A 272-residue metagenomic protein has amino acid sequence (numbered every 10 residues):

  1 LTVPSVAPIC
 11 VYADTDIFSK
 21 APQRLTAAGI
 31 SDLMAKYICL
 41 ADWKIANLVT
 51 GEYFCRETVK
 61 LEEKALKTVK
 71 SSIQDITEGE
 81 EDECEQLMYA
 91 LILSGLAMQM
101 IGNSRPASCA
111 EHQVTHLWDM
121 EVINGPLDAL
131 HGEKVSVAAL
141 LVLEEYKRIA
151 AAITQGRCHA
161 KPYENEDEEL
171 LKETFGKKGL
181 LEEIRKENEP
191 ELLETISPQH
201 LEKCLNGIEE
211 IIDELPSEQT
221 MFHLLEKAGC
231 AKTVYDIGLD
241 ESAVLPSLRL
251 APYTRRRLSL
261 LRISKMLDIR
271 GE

Functional and structural regions predicted by a protein language model:
L1-T68: A glycine/threonine-rich phosphate-anchoring loop and its flanking beta-alpha core in nucleotide/phosphate-binding
C10-A13, A139, V234: Short hydrophobic-aromatic micro-motifs
K20-R24, E52-C55, V59-E62, M100 (+6 more regions): Hydrophobic alpha-helical scaffolding
L33, I149-E272: C-terminal charged capping/lid subdomain of soluble metabolic enzymes
I38-A46, M100-R105, G125, E145-G156 (+2 more regions): Short helix-capping/linker segments at secondary-structure and domain boundaries
K44-V49, L66-S71, L91-L96, V114-V122 (+3 more regions): Short acidic (Asp/Glu) and glycine-rich catalytic loops that position anionic groups and cofactors
C55-E62, L117, V135-L143, A160-K178 (+1 more regions): Short, mixed-charge aromatic SLiMs
E63-T77, E81-A151: A conserved active-site cap/scaffold subdomain adjacent to cofactor or substrate pockets
